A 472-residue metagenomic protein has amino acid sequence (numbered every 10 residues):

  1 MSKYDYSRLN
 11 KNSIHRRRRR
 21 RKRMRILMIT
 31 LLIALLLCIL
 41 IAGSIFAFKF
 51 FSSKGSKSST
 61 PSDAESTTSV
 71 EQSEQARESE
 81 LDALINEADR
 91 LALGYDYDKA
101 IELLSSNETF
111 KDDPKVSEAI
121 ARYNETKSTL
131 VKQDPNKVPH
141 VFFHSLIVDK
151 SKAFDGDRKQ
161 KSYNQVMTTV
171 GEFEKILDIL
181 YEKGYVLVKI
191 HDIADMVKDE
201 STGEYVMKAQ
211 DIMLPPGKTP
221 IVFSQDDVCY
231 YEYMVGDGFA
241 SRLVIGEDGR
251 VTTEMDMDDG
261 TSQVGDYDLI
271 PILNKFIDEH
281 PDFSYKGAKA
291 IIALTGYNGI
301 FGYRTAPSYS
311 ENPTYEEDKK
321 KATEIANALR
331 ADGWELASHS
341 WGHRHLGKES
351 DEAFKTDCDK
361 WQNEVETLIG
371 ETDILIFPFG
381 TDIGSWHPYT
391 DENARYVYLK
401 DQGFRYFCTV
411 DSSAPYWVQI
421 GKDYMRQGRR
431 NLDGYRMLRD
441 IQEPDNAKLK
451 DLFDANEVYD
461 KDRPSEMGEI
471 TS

Functional and structural regions predicted by a protein language model:
M1-I26: N-terminal Lys/Arg-rich, disordered targeting/topogenic segments
T30-G43: Hydrophobic membrane-insertion alpha-helices, especially the h-region of bacterial N-terminal signal peptides
I41-F51: Structural signature of transmembrane alpha-helix termini at the membrane-water interface
K49-T129, P135: N-terminal, intrinsically disordered, polar/charged segments of Gram-positive cell-envelope systems that serve as
I101-L104, T109-D113, S128-I193, V206-F223 (+3 more regions): C-terminal active-site subregion of NodB/CE4 polysaccharide deacetylases
K137-K152, G156-A328, D332, I383: Active-site beta->alpha N-cap acidic-glycine motif
S262, R304-E335, W341-I369, H387-P388: Alpha-helical scaffold elements lining the catalytic groove of polysaccharide deacetylases
I291-A293, A337, C408: Structural detector of well-ordered beta-strand residues that form the stable sheet scaffold of enzyme domains
